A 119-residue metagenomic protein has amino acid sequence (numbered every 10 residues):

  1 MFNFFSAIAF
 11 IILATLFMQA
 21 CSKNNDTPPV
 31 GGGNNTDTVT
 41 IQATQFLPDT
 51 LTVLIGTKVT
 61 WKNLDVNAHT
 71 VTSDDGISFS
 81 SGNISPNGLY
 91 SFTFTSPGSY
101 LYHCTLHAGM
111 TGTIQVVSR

Functional and structural regions predicted by a protein language model:
M1-A20: Sec-dependent bacterial lipoprotein signal peptides
F2, C21-R119: Extracytoplasmic copper-binding redox domains, predominantly the cupredoxin/blue-copper superfamily
